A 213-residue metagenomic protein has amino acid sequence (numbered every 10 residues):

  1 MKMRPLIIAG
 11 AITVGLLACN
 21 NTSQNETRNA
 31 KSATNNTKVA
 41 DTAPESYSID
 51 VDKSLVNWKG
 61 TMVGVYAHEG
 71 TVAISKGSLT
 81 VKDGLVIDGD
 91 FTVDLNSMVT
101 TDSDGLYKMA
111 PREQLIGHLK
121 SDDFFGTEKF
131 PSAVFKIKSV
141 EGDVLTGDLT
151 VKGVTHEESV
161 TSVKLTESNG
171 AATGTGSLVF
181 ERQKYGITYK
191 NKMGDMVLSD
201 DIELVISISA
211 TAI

Functional and structural regions predicted by a protein language model:
M1-I7: Bacterial N-terminal signal peptides that target proteins for export
I8-A9, P111: Generic hydrophobic alpha-helical membrane-segment signal
G15-A18: C-terminal motif of bacterial Sec signal peptides marking the signal peptidase cleavage site
N20-I213: Low-complexity, acidic/polar, glycine-enriched regions of mature
